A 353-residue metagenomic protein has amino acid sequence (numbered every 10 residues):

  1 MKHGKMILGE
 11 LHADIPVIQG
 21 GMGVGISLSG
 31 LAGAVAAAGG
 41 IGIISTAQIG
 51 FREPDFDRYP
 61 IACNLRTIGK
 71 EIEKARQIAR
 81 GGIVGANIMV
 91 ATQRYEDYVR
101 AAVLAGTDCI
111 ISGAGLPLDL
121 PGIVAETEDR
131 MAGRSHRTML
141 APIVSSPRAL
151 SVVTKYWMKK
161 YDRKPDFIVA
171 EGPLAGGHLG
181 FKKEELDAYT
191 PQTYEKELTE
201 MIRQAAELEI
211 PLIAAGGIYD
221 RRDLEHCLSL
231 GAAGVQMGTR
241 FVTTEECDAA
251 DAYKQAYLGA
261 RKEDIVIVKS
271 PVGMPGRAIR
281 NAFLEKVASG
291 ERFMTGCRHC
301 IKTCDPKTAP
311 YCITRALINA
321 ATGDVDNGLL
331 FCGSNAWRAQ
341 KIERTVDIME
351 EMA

Functional and structural regions predicted by a protein language model:
M1-E207: Active-site entrance/lid segments in N-terminal catalytic domains of soluble metabolic enzymes
I7-L11, G23, I168, A215 (+3 more regions): Generic detector of short alpha-helix boundary/capping microenvironments and adjacent low-complexity segments
I18, L174-I213, Y219-A353: Conserved active-site-proximal phosphate/metal-binding subdomains
